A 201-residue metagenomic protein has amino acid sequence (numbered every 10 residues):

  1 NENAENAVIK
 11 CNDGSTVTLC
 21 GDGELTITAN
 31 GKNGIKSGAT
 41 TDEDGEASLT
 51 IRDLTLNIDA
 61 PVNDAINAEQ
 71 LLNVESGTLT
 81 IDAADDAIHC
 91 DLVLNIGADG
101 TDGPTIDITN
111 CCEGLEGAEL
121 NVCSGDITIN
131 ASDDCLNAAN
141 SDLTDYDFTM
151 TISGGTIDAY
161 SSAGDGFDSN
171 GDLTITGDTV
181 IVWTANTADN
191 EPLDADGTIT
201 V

Functional and structural regions predicted by a protein language model:
N1-T200: A composition-driven surface/loop motif
